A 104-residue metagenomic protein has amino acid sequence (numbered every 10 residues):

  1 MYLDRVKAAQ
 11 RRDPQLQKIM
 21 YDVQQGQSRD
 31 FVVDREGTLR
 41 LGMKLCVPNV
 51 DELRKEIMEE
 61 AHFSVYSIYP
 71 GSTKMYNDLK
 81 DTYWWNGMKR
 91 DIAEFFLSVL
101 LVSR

Functional and structural regions predicted by a protein language model:
M1-R104: Integrase module of LTR retroelements
